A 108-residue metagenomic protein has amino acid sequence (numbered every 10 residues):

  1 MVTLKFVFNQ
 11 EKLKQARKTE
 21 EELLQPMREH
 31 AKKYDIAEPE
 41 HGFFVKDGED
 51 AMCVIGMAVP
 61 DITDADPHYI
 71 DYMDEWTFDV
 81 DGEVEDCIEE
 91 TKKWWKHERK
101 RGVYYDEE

Functional and structural regions predicted by a protein language model:
M1-K14: Short, extreme N-terminal segment that most often corresponds to the first beta-strand
E11, E49-A51, E83: Short, internal active-site loops enriched in acidic
L13-R17, M52-V54: Short, conserved charged micro-motifs
K18-E38: Short, flexible N-terminal segments of the mature chain
E22-M27, H41, T63-D64, H97-E98: Short, low-complexity, polar/charged sequence segments that are solvent-exposed and flexible
K32-Y69: Short, intrinsically disordered low-complexity segments
I62-K93, H97-R99: Short, mixed-charge low-complexity intrinsically disordered segments
V103-E108: Short acidic DE-rich linear segments
